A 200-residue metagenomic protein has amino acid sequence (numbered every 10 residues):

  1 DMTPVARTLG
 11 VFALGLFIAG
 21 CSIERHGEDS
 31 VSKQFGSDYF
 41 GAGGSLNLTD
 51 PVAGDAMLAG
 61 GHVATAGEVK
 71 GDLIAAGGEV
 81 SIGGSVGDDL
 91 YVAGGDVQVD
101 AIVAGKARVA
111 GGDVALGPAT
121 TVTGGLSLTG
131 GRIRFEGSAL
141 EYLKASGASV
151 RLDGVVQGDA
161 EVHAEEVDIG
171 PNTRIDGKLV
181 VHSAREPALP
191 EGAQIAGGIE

Functional and structural regions predicted by a protein language model:
D1-G10: Bacterial N-terminal signal peptides that target proteins for export
G10-A19: Bacterial N-terminal signal peptides
C21-E200: Soluble extramembrane regions of membrane proteins in the secretory/endomembrane system
